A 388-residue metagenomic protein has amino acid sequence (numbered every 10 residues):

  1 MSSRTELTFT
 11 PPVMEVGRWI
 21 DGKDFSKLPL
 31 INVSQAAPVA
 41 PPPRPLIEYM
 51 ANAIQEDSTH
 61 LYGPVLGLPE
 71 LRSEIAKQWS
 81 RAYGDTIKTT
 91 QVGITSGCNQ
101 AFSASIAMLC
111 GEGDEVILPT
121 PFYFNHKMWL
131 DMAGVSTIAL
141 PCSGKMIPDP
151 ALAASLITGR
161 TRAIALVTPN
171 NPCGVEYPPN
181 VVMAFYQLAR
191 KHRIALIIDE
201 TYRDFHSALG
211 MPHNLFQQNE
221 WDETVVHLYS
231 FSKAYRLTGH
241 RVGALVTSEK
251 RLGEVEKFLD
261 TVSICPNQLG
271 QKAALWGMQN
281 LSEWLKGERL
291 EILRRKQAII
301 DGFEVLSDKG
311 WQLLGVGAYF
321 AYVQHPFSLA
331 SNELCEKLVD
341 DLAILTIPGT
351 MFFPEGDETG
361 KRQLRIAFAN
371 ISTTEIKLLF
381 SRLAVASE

Functional and structural regions predicted by a protein language model:
E6-G97, A104, M278-N280, S387-E388: N-terminal small-domain helix-loop-helix segment of the aminotransferase-like
S26, A133, K191-H192, L342: Helix C-cap/helix->beta junction micro-motif
T59-Q187, D204-A208, P212-N219, T374 (+1 more regions): Conserved core of the PLP fold type I
K77, R81, A154, K337-T346 (+1 more regions): PLP-dependent enzyme catalytic core of the Aspartate aminotransferase-like
E200: Walker B catalytic acidic pair
W221-L290, I300: Conserved core segment of the aminotransferase class I/II
L275, I292-I300, Q312-H325, R362: Conserved glycine-rich beta-strand-loop-beta hairpin in the small C-terminal domain of fold type I
